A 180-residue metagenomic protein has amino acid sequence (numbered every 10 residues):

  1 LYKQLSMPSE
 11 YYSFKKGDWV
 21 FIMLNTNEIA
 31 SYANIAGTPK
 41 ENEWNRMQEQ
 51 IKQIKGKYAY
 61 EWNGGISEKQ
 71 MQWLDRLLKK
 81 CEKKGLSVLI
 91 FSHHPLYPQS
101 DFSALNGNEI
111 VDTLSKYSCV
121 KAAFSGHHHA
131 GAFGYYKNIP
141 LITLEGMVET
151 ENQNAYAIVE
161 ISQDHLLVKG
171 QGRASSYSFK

Functional and structural regions predicted by a protein language model:
L1-K84, E109-C119, G134-G170, F179: Extended active-site neighborhood of metal-dependent phosphoesterases/phosphodiesterases
L89-S92, S118-G131, I142-E145: Active-site neighborhood of phospho(di)ester-bond hydrolases with catalytic His/Asp-centered motifs
S92-H94, G170: A cross-domain feature marking catalytic cores of carbohydrate-active enzymes and several ubiquitous metabolic/repair
Y97-S100: Short, solvent-exposed loop/turn segments at secondary-structure junctions
A104: A solvent-exposed, acidic/Ser-Thr-rich amphipathic alpha-helical stretch
A174-S176: Short, surface-exposed beta-strand-loop junctions and turns on beta-sheet-rich folds
